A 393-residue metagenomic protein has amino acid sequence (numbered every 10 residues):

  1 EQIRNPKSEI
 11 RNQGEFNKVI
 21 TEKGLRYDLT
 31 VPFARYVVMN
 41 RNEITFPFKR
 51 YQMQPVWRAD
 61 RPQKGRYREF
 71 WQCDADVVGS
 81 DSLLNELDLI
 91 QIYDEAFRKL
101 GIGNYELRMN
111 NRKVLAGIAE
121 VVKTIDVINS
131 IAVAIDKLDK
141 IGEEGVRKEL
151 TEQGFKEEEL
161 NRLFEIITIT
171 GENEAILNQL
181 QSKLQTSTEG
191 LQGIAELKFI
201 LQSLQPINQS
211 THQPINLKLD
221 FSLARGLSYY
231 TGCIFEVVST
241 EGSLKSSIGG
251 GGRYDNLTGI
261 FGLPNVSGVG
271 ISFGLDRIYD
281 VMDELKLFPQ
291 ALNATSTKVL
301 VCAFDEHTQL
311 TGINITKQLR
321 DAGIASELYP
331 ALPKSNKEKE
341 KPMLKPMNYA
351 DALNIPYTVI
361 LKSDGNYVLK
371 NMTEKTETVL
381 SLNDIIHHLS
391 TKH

Functional and structural regions predicted by a protein language model:
E1, T124-V146, S239: Acidic, His- and aromatic-enriched active-site or binding-groove loops in soluble protein domains that engage sugars
E1-R4, R11-K23: Polyanion/phosphate-binding surface patch
N5-N12, N208, K392: Intrinsically disordered, low-complexity polyampholyte segments enriched for Lys and acidic residues
N17-I20, D28-N42, K49-I102, K113 (+1 more regions): Positively charged, Gly/Ser-enriched RNA/tRNA-binding surfaces
L107, N111-G117: Glycine-rich, mobile lid/loop segments that gate access to catalytic sites or pores
N111, D139-G142, E172: Short, solvent-exposed helix-helix connector turns and helix-capping sites enriched in acidic/polar residues
A119-K123: Short His/Asp/Glu-rich catalytic/ion-coordination signatures at enzyme active sites or charged loops
